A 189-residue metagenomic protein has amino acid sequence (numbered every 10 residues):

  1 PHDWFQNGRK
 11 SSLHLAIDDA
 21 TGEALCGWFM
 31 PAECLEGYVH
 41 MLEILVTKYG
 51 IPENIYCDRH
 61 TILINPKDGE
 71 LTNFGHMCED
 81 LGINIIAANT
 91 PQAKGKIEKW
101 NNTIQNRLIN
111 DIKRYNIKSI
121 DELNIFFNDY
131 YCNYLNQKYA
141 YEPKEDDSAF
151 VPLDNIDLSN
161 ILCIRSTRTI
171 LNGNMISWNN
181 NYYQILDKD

Functional and structural regions predicted by a protein language model:
P1-W4, I161-C163: Intrinsically disordered, low-complexity segments enriched in polar/charged residues with Gly/Pro, especially when
H2-L13, T21-E122: RNase H-like DDE/DDD metal-dependent nuclease/strand-transfer catalytic core used by mobile genetic elements
C132-D189: C-terminal, beta-rich DNA-binding module of retroviral/retroelements integrases
